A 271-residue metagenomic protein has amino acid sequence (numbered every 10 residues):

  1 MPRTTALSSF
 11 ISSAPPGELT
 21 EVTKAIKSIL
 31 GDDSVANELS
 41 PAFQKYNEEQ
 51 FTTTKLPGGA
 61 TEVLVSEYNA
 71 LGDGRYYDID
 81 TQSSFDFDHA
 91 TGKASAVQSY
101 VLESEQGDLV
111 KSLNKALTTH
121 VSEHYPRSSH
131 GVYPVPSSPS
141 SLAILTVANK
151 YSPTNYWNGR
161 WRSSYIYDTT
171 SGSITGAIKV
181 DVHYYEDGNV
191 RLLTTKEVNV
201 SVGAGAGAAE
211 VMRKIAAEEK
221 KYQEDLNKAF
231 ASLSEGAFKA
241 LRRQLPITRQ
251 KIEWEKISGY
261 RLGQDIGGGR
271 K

Functional and structural regions predicted by a protein language model:
M1-G74: Alpha-helical protein-protein interaction scaffolds
P2-T5, S13-G17, E21, L30 (+9 more regions): Alpha-helix boundary/N-cap detector
A6-F10, L39-P57, R191-K271: C-terminal/domain-edge helix-coil "capping" segments
E18, G59-T61, G72-R75, T81-S83 (+5 more regions): Generic structural motif recognizing short loop/turn segments at the entrances and edges of beta-strands
N47, T52, N69, Y76-D78 (+10 more regions): Compositionally biased, intrinsically disordered low-complexity regions enriched in proline and serine
T54, G58-T119: Membrane-inserting hydrophobic helices used for pore formation or membrane fusion
Y77, K111, K115, T119 (+3 more regions): Surface-exposed short loop/turn segments
